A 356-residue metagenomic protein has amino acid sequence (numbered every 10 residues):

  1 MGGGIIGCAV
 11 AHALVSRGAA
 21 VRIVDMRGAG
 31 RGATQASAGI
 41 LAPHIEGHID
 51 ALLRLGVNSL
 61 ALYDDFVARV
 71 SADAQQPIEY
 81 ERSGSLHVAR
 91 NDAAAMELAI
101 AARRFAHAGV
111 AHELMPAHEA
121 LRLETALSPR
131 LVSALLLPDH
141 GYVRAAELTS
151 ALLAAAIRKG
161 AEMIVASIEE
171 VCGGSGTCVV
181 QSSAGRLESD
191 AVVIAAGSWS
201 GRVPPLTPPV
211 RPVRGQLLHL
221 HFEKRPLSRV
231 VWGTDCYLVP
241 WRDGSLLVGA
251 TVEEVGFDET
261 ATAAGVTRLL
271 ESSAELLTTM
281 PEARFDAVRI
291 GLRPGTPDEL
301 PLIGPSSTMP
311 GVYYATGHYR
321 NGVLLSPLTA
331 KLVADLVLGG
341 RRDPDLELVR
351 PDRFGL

Functional and structural regions predicted by a protein language model:
M1-I6, R22: Beta1/beta-strand and adjacent pyrophosphate-binding region of the FAD-binding site in flavoprotein oxidoreductases
A9-R17, V24-M26, G39-L41, I45 (+2 more regions): Active-site substrate-recognition segment that forms the wall of the catalytic cavity or substrate channel
G39-E119, L123, S272-A274: Dinucleotide-binding Rossmann-like beta1-alpha1 core, especially the glycine-rich loop that anchors the ADP
R54-V57, V88-E97, L135-A154, T260-G265 (+1 more regions): Short beta-strand to alpha-helix junction loop
A134-A191, A195: Helical element adjacent to the flavin cofactor pocket in flavoenzyme catalytic cores
A145, T279-L356: C-terminal catalytic lobe of FAD-dependent flavoproteins
